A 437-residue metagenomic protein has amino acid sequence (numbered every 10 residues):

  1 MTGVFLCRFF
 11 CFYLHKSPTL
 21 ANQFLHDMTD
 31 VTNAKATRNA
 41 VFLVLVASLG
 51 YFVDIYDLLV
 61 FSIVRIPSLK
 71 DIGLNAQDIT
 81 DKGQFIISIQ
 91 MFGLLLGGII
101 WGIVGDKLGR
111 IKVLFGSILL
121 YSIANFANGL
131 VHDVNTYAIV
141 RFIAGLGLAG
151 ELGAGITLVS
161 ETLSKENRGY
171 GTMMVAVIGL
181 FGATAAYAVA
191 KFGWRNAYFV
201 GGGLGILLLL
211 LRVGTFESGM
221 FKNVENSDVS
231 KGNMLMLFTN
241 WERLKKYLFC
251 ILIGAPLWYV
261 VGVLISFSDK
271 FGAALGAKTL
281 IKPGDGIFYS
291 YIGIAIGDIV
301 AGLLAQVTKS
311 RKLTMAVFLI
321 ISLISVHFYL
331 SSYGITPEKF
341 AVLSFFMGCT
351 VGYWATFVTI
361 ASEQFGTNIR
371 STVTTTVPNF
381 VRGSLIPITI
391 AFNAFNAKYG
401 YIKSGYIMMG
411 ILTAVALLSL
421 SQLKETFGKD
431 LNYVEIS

Functional and structural regions predicted by a protein language model:
S62, R243-A295, L385, T389: Extracytoplasmic gate region of multi-pass secondary transporters
V64-L96: Extracellular/periplasmic helix-loop-helix junction of adjacent transmembrane segments in MFS-like secondary
G98-G109, D298-S310: Helix-to-loop junctions at the C-terminal end of transmembrane segments in multipass secondary transporters
K107-S117, E166, V307-L319: Cytoplasmic membrane-interface "Motif A"-like loop-to-helix N-cap segments of 12-TM Major Facilitator Superfamily
G109, L130-N135, S332-G334: Helix-breaking motifs and short loop linkers at transmembrane-helix boundaries and internal kinks in secondary membrane
V140-V175: Cytoplasmic helix-loop-helix junction between adjacent transmembrane helices in 12-TM secondary transporters
V175-V213: Helix-loop-helix hairpin linking two adjacent transmembrane segments in secondary transporters
K312-T356: C-terminal transmembrane helical hairpin of 12-TM major facilitator-type secondary transporters
